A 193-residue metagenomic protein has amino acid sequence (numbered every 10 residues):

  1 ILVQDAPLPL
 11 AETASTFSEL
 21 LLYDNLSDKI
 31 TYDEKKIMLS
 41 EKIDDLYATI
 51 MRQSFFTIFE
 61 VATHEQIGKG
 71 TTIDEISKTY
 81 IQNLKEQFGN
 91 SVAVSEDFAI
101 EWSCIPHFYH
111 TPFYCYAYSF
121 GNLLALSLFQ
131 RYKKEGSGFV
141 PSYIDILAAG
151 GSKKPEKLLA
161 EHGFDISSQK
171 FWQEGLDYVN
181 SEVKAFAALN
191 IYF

Functional and structural regions predicted by a protein language model:
I1-A6, M38-D45, H64, G68: Short beta-alpha connecting loops at secondary-structure transitions that line or flank enzyme active sites
I1-F17: Post-HEXXH active-site segment of zinc metalloproteases
V3, F17-K29, D33, T49-F193: C-terminal, non-catalytic "cap/extension" segments appended to globular domains
L8-E12, I37-E41, D74-K78: An alpha-helix initiation/capping motif
